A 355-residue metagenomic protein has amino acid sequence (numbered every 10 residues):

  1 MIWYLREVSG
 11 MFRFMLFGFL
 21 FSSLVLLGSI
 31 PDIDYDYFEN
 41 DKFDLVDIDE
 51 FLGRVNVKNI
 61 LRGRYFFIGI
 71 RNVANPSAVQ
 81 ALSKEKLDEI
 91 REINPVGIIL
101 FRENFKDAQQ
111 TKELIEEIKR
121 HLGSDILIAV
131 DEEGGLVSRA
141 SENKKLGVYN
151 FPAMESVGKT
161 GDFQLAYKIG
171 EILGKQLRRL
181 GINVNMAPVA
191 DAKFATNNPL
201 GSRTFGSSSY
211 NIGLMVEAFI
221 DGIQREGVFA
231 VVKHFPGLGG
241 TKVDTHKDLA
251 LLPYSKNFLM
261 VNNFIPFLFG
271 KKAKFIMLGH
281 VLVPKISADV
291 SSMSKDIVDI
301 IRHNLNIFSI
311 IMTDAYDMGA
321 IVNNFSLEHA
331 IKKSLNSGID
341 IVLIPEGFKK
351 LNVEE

Functional and structural regions predicted by a protein language model:
E7, F12-S29: Classical Sec-dependent N-terminal signal peptides that target proteins to the secretory pathway
I30-I128, E132-K144: N-terminal hydrophobic targeting/anchoring segments and the immediately downstream early-domain regions of hydrolases
R64-I70, V96-L100, I128-E132, V184-P188 (+4 more regions): Hydrophobic faces of well-ordered beta-strands that scaffold small-molecule active sites in alpha/beta enzyme cores
S77-A78, L82, D107-H121, I126 (+2 more regions): Second-shell residues forming the walls of enzyme active-site clefts
K106-T111, G158-I172, Y210-L214, M260: Glycine-rich anion/phosphate-binding loops
H121-Y149, I169-A192, I212, I220-P236: Glycine-rich, aromatic-flanked loop segments that form ligand/cofactor-binding clefts across common enzyme folds
L146-G161, G206: A charged helix-plus-loop insertion that forms the helical arch/lid used to bind and gate nucleic-acid substrates
